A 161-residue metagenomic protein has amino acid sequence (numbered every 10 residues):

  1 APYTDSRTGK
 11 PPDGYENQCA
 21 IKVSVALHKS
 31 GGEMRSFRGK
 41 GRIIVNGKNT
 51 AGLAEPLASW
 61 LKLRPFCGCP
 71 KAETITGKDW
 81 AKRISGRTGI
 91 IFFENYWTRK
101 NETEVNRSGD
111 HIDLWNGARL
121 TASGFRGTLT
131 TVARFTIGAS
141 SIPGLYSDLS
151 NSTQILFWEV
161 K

Functional and structural regions predicted by a protein language model:
A1, K10-P11, E55, R64 (+2 more regions): Intrinsic-disorder/low-complexity coil detector
A1-V45: N-terminal capping segments
T4-D5, K62, F66, S147: Generic surface-pattern signal
T4-T8, V45, C69-P70, I137-P143: Surface-exposed intrinsically disordered loops and tails
D5-P12, K100-V105, F125-R126, R134: Intrinsically disordered, low-complexity coil segments
R42-F125: ...with weaker cross-activation on analogous glycine-rich loops/strands in unrelated enzymes
G109-K161: Glycine-rich, aromatic-bearing surface loops/beta-hairpins
